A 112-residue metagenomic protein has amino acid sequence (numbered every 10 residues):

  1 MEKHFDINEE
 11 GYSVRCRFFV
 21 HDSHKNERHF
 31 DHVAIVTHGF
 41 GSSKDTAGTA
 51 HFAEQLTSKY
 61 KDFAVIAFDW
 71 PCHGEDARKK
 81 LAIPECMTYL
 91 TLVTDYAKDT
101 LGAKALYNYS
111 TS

Functional and structural regions predicted by a protein language model:
M1-H29: N-terminal cap/lid segment of alpha/beta-hydrolase-fold proteins
K3, G11-Y12, F18, A50-E54 (+3 more regions): Polytopic alpha-helical membrane proteins, predominantly small-molecule transporters/carriers
S13, D62, A103-A105: A generic structural signal for alpha->beta connector loops
H21-W70: Short, surface-exposed "cap/lid" segments of acyl-processing enzymes
G41, A50, P71-E85: Cap/lid segment of the alpha/beta-hydrolase catalytic domain
T46, D76-A77, S112: Short linear Ser/Thr-Pro motifs
K80-L101: Alpha/beta-hydrolase active-site loop
L101-S112: Alpha/beta-hydrolase fold nucleophile elbow
